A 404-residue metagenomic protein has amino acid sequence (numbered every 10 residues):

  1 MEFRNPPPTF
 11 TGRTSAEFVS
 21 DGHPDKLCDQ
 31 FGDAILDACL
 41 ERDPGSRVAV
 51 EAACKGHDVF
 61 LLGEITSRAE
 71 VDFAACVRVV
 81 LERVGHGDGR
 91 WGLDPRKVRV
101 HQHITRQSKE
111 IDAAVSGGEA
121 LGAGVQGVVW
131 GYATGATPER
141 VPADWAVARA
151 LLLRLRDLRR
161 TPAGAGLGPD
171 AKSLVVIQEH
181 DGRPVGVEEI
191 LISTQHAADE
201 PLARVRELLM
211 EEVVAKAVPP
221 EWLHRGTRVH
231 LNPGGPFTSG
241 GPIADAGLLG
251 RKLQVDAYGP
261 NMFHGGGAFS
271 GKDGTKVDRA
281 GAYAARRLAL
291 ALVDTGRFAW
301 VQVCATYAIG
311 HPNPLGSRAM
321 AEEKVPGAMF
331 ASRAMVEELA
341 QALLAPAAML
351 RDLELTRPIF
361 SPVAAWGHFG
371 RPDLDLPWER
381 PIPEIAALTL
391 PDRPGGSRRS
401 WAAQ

Functional and structural regions predicted by a protein language model:
M1-A49, C54, W145, L158 (+3 more regions): N-terminal, positively charged regions that mediate nucleic acid binding
T14-D21, D58-T66, H101, V129 (+4 more regions): Short glycine-rich or small-residue beta-strand-to-loop segments that form or flank ligand, phosphate, metal/Fe-S
S15, E82-G240, A365, G370-T389: Glycine-rich, mobile lid/loop segments that gate access to catalytic sites or pores
D21-D43, A133-L153, K272-G296: Alpha-helical support elements that line or immediately flank enzyme active sites and cofactor-binding pockets
S46-D112: Conserved beta-ketoacyl condensing-enzyme motif
S46-V50, A171-I177, T227-L231, R297-A308: A short glycine-rich, hydrophobically flanked beta-strand micro-motif that places a catalytic Asp/Glu for divalent metal
E200-V293: Glycine-rich anion/phosphate-binding loop at the beta-strand->alpha-helix junction
F298-W300, C304-Q404: Internal helix-turn-beta structural module
